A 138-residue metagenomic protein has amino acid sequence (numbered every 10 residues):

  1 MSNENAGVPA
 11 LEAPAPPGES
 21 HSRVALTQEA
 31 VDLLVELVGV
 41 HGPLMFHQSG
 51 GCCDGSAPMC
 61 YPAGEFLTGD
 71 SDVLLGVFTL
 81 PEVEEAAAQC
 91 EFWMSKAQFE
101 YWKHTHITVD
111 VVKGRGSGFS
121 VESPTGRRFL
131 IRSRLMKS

Functional and structural regions predicted by a protein language model:
M1-S138: Domain-level signature for proteins that mediate thiol-based redox and metal-cofactor handling
